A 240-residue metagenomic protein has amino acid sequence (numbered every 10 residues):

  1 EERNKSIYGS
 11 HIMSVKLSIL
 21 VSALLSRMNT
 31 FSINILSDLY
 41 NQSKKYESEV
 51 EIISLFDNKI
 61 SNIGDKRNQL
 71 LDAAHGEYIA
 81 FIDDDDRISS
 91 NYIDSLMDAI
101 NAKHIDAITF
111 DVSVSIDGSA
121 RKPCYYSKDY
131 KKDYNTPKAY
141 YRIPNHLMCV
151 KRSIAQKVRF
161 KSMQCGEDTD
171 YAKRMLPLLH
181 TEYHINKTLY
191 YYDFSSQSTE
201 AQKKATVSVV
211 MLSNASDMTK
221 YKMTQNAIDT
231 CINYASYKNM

Functional and structural regions predicted by a protein language model:
V21, L25-S43: Short, well-formed alpha-helical segments that are part of the catalytic scaffolds of diverse glycosyltransferases
N58-A74: Glycine-rich, basic loop-to-helix element that forms the pyrophosphate-binding segment of sugar-nucleotide handling
I79: Short aromatic/hydrophobic "clamp" motif used to bind/position activated sugar donors
D83-R87: The conserved acidic donor/metal-binding loop of glycosyltransferases
I93-P123: Conserved donor NDP-sugar-binding/catalytic core segment of glycosyltransferases
Y130-V150: A recurrent flexible, glycine/aromatic-enriched loop bordering the glycosyltransferase active site that acts as
C165-Y171: Acidic donor-binding loop at a coil-to-helix junction in glycosyltransferase catalytic cores that engages
I185-M218: Active-site donor/metal-binding and catalytic loop motifs of nucleotide-sugar-dependent glycosylation enzymes
